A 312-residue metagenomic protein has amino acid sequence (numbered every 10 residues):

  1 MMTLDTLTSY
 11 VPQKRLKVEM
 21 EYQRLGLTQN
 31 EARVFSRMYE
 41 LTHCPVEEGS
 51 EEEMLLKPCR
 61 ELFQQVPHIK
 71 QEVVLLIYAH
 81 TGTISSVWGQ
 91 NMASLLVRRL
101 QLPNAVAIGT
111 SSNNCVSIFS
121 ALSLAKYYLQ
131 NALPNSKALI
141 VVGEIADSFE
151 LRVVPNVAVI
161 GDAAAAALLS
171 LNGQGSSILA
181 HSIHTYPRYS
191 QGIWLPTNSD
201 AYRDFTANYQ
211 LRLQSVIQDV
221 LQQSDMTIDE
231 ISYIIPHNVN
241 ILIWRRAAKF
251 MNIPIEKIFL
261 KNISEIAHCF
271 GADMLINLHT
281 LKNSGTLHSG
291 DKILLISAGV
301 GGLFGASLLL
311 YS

Functional and structural regions predicted by a protein language model:
M1-G49, R152-L211, S215, A298 (+1 more regions): Condensing-enzyme catalytic core mediating Claisen C-C bond formation in acyl metabolism
L16, G89-Q90, S120-S123, E150-V154 (+1 more regions): Short acidic, glycine/serine/threonine-rich loops at helix termini
G49-N113, M226-W244, F250: Conserved beta-ketoacyl condensing-enzyme motif
E51-P67, N208-S224, I276-L281: Short, well-ordered amphipathic alpha-helical segments that serve as non-catalytic structural scaffolds within diverse
A79, S111, A138-E144, L169 (+1 more regions): Short beta-strand segments
I84-S85, P103, S111-L133, S232-Y233 (+1 more regions): Claisen-condensing/thiolase-fold acyl-transfer catalytic domains that form or cleave C-C bonds in fatty acid
Q130-A163: Flexible, glycine-rich active-site loops centered on histidine and acidic residues that chelate a metal or position
